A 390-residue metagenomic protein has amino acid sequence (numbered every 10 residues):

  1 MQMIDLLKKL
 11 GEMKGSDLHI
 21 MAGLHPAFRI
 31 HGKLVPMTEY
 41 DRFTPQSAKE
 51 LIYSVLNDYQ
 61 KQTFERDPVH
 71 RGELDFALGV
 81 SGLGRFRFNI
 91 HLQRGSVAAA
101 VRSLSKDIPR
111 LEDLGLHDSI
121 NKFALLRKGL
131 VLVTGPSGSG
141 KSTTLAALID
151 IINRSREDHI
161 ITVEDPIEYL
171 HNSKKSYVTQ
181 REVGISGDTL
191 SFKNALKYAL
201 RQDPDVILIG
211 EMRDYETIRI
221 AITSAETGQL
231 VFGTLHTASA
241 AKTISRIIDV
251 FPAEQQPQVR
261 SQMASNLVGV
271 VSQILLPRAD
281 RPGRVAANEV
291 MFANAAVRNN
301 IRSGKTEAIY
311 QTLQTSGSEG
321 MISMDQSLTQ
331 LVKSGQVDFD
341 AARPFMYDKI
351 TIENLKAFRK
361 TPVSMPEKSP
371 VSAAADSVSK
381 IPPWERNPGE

Functional and structural regions predicted by a protein language model:
Q2-E390: Short, flexible helix-loop junctions that flank or precede catalytic/ligand sites
